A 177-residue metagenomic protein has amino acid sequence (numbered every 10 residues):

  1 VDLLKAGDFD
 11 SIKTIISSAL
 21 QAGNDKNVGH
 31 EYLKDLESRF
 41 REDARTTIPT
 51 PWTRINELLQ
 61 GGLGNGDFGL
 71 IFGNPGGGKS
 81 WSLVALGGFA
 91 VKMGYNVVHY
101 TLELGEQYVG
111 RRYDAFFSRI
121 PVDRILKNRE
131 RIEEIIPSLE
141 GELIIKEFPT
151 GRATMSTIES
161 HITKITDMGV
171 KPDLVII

Functional and structural regions predicted by a protein language model:
V1-D35, G77: Short, small/acidic-rich helices and loops at N termini and domain boundaries of DNA replication/processing enzymes
V1-L4, R41, V122-R124: Charged, low-complexity surface segments at secondary-structure and domain boundaries
L4, D8, T47, T150: Catalytic cores of large soluble enzymes that bind and process phosphate-bearing ligands
Q21-N24, L33-R41, R129-E134, T157-I158: Short alpha-helical interface patches
N24-I120, L143-I144: The Walker A/P-loop phosphate-binding site
K92-K171: Cytosolic-facing regulatory segments adjacent to core modules
D173-I177: Helical hairpin unit composed of two closely spaced alpha helices linked by a short loop
